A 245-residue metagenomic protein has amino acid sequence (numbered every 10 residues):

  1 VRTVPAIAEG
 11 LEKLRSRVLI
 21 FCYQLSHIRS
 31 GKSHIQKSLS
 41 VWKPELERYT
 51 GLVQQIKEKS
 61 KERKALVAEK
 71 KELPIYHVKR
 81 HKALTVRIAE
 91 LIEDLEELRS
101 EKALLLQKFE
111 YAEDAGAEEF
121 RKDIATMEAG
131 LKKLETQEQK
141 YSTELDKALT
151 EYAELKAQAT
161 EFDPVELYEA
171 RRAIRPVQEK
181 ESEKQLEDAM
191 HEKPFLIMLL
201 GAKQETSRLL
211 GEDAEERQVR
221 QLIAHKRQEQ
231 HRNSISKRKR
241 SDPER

Functional and structural regions predicted by a protein language model:
V1-R245: Extended intrinsically disordered terminal tails
